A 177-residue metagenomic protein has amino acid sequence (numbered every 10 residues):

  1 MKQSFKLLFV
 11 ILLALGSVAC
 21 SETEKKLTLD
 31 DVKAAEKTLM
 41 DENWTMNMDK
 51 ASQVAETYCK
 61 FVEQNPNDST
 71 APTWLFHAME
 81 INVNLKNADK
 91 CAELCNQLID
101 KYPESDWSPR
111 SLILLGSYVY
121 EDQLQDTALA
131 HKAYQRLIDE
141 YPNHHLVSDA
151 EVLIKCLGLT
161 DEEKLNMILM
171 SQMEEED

Functional and structural regions predicted by a protein language model:
G16-A19: C-terminal motif of bacterial Sec signal peptides marking the signal peptidase cleavage site
S21-T23: Bacterial signal peptide processing site
D30-K60, Q64-N65, N84-L85: Alpha-helical segment of the N-proximal tetratricopeptide repeat
D31, A35, L75, L112-I113 (+1 more regions): TPR repeat positional signature
F61-A71, L85, D100-S108, L124 (+2 more regions): Short solvent-exposed coil/turn linkers within tandem alpha-helical repeat scaffolds
A78, L115-G116, I154: Structural register within alpha-helical repeat arrays
N82, V119-Y120, G158: Residue at a conserved register position within TPR or TPR-like alpha-solenoid repeats
